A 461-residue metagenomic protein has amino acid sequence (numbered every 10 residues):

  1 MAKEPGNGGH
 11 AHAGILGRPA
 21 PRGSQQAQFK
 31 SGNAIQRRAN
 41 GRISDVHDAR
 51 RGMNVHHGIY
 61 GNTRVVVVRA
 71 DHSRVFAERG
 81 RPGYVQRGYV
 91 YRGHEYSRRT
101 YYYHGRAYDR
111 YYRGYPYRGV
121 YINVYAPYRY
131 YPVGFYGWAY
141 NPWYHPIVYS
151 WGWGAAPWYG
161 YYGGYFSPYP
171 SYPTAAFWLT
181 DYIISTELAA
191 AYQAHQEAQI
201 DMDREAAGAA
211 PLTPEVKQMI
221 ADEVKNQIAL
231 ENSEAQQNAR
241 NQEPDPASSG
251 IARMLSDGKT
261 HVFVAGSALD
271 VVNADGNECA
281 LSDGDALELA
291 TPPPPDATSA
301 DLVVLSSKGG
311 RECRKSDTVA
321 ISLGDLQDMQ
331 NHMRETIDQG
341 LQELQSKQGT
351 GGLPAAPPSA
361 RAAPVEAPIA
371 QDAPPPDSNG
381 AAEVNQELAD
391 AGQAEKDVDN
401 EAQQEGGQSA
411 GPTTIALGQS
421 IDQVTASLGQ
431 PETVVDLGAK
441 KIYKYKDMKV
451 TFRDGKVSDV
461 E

Functional and structural regions predicted by a protein language model:
P21, A27-D222: Low-complexity segments
A27-F29, V46, G380-E461: Residues within mature, well-folded domains
G164-Y165, D270, D275, Q408-I415: Second-shell loop/turn segments in exported
Y172, A209, T213, K217 (+3 more regions): Solvent-exposed, acidic/flexible segments
R240-A252, V304-Q393, D397: Boundary regions of SH3-family modules and the immediately adjacent low-complexity/disordered segments in eukaryotic
D245, R253-L255, T260-V262, G266-V271 (+1 more regions): Preference for solvent-exposed, low-hydrophobicity sequence contexts
N273-D283, T291, T414, T425 (+1 more regions): SH3/SH3-like (including bacterial SH3b) beta-barrel domains that bind proline-rich motifs or cell-wall ligands
L281, D285-R314, K440: SH3/SH3-like beta-barrel superfamily modules
